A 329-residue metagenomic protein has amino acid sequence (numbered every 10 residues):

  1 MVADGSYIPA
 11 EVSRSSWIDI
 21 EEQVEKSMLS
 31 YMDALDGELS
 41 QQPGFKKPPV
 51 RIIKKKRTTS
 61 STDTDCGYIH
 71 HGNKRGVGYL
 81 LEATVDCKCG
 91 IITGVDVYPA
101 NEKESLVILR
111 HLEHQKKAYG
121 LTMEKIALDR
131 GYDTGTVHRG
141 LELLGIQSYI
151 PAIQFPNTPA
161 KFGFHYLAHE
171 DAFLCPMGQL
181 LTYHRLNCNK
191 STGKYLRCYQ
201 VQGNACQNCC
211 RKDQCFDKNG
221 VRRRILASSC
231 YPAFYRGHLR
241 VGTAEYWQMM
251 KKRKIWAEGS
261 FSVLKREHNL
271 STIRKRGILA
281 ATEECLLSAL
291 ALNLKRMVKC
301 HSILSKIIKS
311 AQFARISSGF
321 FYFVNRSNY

Functional and structural regions predicted by a protein language model:
M1-Y329: Anion-binding and metal-coordination hotspots
